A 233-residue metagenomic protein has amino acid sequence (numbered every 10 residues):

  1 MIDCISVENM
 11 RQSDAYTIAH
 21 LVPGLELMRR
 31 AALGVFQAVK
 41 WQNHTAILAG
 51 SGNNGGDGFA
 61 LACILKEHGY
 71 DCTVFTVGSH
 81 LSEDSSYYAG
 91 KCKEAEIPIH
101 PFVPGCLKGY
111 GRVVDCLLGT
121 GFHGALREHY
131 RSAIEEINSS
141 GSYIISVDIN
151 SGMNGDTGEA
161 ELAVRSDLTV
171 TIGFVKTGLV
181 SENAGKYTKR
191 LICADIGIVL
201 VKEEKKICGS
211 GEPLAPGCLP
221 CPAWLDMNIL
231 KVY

Functional and structural regions predicted by a protein language model:
M1-A49: An N-terminal, well-structured beta->alpha segment
I2-I5, Y110-Y233: YjeF_N-associated NAD(P)HX repair module
I5-E8, V22-G34, G56, E83 (+6 more regions): Conserved active-site and cofactor/substrate-binding residues in soluble primary-metabolism enzymes
E8-D14, L65-K66, G109-R112, L225-D226: Short amphipathic alpha-helical segments, especially helix-boundary/capping motifs
D14, G78, V103, G173 (+1 more regions): Residues at the C-termini of beta-strands that transition into short coil/loop
V22, I97-V103, E212-A215, L219-C221: Intrinsic-disorder/low-complexity coil detector
F36-L117, A125-V147: Nucleotide and nucleotide-moiety/phosphate-recognizing core
